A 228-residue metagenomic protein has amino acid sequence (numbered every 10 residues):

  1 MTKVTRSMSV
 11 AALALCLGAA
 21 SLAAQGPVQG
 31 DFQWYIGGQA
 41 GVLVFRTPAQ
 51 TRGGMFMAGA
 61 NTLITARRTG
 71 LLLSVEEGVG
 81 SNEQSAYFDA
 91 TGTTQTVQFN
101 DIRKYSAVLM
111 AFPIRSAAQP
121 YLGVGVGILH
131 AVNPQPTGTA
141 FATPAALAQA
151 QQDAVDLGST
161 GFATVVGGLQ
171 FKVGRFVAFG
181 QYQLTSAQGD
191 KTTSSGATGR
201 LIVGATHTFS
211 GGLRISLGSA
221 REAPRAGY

Functional and structural regions predicted by a protein language model:
M1-T5: N-terminal secretory signal peptides that target proteins for export/translocation
S9-A20: Bacterial N-terminal signal peptides
A24-R67, L71, S210, R214-Y228: Short glycine/proline- and aromatic-enriched beta-strand/turn motifs that initiate or cap beta-hairpins
F32-W34, R52-A58, D101-Y105, A118 (+2 more regions): Residues that define the transmembrane beta-barrel architecture of outer-membrane proteins
V44-P48, A90-V97, A148-V155, S195-L201: Extracellular loop and loop/strand-boundary signature of outer-membrane beta-barrel proteins
P48-G54, E83-A90, V132-T143, D190-A197 (+1 more regions): Outer-membrane beta-barrel translocator domains and adjoining extracellular loop/strand segments of Gram-negative
N61-A142, S210-S216: Gram-negative (and chloroplast) outer-membrane scaffold detector with strong preference for beta-barrel transmembrane
S81-Q84, V165, Q170-Y228: Predominantly the C-terminal beta-signal and adjacent terminal strand-loop region of outer-membrane beta-barrel
